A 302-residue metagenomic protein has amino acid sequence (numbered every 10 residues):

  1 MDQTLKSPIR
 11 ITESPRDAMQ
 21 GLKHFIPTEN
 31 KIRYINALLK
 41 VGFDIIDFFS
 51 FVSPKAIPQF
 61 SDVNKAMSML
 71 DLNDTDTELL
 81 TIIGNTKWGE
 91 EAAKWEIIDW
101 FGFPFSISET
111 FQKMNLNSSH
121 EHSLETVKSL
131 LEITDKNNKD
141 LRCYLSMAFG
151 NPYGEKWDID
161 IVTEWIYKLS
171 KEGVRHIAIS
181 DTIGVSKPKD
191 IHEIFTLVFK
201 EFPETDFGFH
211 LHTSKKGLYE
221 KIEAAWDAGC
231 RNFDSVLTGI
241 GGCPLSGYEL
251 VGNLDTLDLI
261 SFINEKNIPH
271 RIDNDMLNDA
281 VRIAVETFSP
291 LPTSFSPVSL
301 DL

Functional and structural regions predicted by a protein language model:
M1-L302: Catalytic cores and adjacent flexible loops of soluble metabolic enzymes that perform enolate/carbanion chemistry on
